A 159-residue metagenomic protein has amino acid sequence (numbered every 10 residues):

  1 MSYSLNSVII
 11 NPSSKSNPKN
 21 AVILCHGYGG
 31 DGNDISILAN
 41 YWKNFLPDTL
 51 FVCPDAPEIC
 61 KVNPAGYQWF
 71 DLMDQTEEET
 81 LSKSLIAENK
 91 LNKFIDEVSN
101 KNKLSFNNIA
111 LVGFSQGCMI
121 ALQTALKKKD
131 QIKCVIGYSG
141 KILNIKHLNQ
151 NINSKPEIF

Functional and structural regions predicted by a protein language model:
S4-L104, N108: Serine-hydrolase catalytic machinery in alpha/beta-hydrolase-like enzymes
S13-S14, G140-F159: The feature captures the conserved acid-bearing segment of alpha/beta-hydrolase catalytic domains
I37, Q123-K127: Active-site signature of alpha/beta-hydrolase-fold catalytic machinery across serine- and Asp/Cys-nucleophile hydrolases
P54-D55, V112, I136-S139: Alpha/beta-hydrolase-fold catalytic nucleophile elbow
V112-G117, A121: Gly/Ala-rich beta-loop-alpha elbow adjacent to hydrolase catalytic centers
I120-T124, K146: Hydrolases whose catalytic domains are alpha/beta-hydrolase-1, hotdog thioesterase, or metallo-beta-lactamase-like
D130-I142: A conserved short beta-strand
